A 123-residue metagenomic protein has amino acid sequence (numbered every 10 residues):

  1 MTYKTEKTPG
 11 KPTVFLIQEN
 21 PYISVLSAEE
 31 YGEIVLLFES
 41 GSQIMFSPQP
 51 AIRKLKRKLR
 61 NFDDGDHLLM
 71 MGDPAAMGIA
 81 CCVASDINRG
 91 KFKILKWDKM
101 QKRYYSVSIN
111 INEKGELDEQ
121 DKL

Functional and structural regions predicted by a protein language model:
M1-H67, I79-L123: Long, low-complexity, Lys/Arg-enriched
G72-I79: Elongated alpha-helical scaffolds
